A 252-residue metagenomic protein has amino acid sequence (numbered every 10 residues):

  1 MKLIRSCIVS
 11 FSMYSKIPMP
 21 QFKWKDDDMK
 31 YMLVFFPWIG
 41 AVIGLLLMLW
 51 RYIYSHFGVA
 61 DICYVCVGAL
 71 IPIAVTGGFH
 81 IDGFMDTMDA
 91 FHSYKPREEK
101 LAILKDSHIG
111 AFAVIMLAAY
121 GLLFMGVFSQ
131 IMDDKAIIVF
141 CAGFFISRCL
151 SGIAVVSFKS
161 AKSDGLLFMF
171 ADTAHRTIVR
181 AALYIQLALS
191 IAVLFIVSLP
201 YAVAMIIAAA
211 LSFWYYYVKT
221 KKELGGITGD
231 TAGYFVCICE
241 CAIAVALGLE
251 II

Functional and structural regions predicted by a protein language model:
M1-G77, F91-E99, D106, F112-I252: Hydrophobic alpha-helical transmembrane segments
H80: Histidine-centered active-site/metal-ligand motif
